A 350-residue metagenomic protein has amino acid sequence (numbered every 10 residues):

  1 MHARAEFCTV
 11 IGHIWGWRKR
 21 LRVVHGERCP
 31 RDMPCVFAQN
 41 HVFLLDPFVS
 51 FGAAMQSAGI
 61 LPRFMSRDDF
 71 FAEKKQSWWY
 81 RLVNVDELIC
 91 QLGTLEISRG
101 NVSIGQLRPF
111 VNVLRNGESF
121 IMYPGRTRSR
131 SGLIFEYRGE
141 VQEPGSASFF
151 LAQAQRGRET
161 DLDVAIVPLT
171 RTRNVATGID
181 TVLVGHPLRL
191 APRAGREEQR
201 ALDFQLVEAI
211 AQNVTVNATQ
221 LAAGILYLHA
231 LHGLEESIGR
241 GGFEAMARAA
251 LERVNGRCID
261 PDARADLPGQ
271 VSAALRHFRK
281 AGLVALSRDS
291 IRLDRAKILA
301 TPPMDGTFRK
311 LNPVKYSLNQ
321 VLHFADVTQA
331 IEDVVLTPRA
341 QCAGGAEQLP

Functional and structural regions predicted by a protein language model:
M1-F7: Helix-enriched interaction subdomains in cytosolic or periplasmic regions, typified by TIR/SEFIR signaling/NADase cores
C8-E197, A201, M246-A249, R257-A265 (+2 more regions): Soluble catalytic domains of membrane acyltransferases
H25, Q106-F110, L206, I210 (+1 more regions): Generic hydrophobic alpha-helical segments
Q199-T215: Short, structured interface segments
Q205, A209, G224-I225, M246 (+6 more regions): Charge-rich, solvent-exposed alpha-helical interaction surfaces
Q212-I238: Positively charged, polyanion-binding regions of nucleic-acid-associated proteins
L231-M246, A250-E252: Short capping segments at the starts of secondary-structure elements
A296-G345: Short, amphipathic alpha-helical interaction segments positioned at domain boundaries
